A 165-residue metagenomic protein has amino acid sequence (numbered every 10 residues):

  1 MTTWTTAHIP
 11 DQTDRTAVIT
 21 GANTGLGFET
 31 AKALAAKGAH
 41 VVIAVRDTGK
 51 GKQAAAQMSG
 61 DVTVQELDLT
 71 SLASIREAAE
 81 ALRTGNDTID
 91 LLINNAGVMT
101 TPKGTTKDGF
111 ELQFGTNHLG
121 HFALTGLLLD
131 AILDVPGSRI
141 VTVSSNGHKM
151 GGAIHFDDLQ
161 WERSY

Functional and structural regions predicted by a protein language model:
T2-Y165: Rossmann-fold NAD(P)H-dependent dehydrogenase/reductase core
